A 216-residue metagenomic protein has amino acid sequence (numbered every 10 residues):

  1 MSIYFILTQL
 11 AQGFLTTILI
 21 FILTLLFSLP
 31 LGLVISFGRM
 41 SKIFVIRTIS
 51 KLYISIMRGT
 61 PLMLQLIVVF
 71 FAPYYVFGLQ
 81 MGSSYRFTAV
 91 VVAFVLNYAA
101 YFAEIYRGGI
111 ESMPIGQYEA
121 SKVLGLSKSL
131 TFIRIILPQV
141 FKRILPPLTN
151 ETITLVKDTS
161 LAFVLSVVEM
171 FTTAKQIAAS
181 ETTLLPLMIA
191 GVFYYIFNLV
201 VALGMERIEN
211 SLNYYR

Functional and structural regions predicted by a protein language model:
M1-R216: Transmembrane alpha-helices and adjacent helix-loop boundaries
